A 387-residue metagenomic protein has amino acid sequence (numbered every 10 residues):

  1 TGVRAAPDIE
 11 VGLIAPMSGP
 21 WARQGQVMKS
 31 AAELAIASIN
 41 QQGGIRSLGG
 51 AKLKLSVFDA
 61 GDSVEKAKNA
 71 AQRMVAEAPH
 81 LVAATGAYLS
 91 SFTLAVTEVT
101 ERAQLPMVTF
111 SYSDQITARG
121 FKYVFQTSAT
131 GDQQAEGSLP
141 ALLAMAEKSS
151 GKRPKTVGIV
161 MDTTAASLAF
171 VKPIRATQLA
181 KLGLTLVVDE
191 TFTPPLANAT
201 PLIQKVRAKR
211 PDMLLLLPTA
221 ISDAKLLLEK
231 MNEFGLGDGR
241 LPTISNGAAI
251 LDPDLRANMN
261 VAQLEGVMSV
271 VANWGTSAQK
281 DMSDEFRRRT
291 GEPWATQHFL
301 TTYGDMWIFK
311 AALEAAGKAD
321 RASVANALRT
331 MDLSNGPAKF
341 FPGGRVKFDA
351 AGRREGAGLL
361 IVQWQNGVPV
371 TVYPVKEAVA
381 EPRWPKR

Functional and structural regions predicted by a protein language model:
T1-R387: Extracytosolic ligand-binding ectodomains
